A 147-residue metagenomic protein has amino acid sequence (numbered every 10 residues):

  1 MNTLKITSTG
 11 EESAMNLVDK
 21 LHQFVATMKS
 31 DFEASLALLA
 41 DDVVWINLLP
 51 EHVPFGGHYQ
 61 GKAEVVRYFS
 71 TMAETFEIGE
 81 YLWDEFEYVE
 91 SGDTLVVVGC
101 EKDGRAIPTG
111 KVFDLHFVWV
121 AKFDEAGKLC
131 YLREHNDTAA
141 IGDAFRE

Functional and structural regions predicted by a protein language model:
M1-L38, E147: Short, low-complexity N-terminal intrinsically disordered segments enriched in polar/charged residues
N2-S13, A73-E147: A beta-strand edge to alpha-helix "cap/lid" segment located at domain peripheries
Q23, A37, R67, T71-E74 (+1 more regions): Charged/polar, solvent-exposed surface patches and flexible loops
F24, S35-L36, V43, G61 (+5 more regions): Hydrophobic pocket/interface hotspot
D31-E33, P54-F55, R105: Short, charged low-complexity linear motifs
E33, S70, W119: Active-site phosphate/pyrophosphate- and oxyanion-stabilizing loops and adjacent acidic/basic residues in soluble
D41-G92: A solvent-exposed, acidic/Ser-Thr-rich amphipathic alpha-helical stretch
